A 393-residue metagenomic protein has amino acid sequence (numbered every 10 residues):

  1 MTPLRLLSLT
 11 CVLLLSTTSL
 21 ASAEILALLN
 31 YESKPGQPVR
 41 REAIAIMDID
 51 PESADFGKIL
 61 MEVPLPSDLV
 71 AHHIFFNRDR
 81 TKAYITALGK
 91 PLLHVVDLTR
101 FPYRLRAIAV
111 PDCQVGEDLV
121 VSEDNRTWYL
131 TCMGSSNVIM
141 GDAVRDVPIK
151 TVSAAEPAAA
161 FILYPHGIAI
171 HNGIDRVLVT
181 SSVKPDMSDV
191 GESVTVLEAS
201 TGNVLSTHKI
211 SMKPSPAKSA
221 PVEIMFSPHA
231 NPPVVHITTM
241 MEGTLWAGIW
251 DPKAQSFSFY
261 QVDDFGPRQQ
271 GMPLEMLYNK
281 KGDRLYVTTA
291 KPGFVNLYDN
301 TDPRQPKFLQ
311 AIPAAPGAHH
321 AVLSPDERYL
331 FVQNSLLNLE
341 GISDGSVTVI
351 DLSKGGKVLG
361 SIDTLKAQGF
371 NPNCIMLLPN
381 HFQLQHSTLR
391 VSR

Functional and structural regions predicted by a protein language model:
M1-S8: Bacterial N-terminal signal peptides that target proteins for export
S8-T18: Bacterial N-terminal signal peptides
S22-R393: Predominantly soluble domains enriched in secretory-pathway, periplasmic, or organellar proteins
